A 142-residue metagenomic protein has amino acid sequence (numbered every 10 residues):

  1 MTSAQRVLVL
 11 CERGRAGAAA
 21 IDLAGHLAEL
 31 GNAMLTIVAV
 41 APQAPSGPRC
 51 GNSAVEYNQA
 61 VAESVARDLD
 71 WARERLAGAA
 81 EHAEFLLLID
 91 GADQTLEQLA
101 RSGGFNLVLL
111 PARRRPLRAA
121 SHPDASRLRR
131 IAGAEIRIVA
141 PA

Functional and structural regions predicted by a protein language model:
M1-T2, A77-V108, R114-R115: Structural beta-alpha unit
T2-N52, I131-A134, I138-P141: Small/aliphatic-rich secondary-structure junction motif
A20-L23, T95-L99, P123-D124: A short acidic, amphipathic alpha-helical/loop segment
N52-E56, S102-G104, S126-R127: Short, hinge-like loop/turn segments at secondary-structure boundaries
A54-R67: A short acidic, glycine-rich active-site loop that binds or catalyzes chemistry on phosphate/adenosine moieties
A66-H82: Phosphate/nucleotide-donor binding subsite
L107-A132: Glycine-rich, Arg-bearing micro-motifs that act as flexible, cationic patches
